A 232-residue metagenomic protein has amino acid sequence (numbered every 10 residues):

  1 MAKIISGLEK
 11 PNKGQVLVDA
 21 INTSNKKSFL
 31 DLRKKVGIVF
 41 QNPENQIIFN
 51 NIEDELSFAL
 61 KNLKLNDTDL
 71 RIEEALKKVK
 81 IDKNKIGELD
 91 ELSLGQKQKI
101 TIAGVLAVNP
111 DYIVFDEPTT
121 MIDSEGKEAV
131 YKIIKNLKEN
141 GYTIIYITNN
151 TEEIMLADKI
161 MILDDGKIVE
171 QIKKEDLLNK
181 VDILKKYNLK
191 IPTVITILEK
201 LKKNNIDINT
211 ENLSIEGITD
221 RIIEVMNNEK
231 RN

Functional and structural regions predicted by a protein language model:
S6: Helix-to-loop junction immediately C-terminal to a conserved catalytic motif
G14-S24, L32: Conserved ABC transporter NBD signature motif
N66-N84: Conserved ABC ATPase "signature" region
E88-L92, Q96: Conserved ABC ATPase signature
I113-E117: Catalytic Walker B motif of ABC-type/P-loop ATPase nucleotide-binding domains
I183-N232: ABC ATPase nucleotide-binding domains
